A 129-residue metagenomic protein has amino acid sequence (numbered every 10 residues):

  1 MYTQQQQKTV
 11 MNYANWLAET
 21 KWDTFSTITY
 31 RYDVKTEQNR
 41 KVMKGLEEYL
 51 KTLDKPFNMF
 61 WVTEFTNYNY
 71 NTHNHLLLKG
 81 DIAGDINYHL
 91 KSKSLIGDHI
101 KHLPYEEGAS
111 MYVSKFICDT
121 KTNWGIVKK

Functional and structural regions predicted by a protein language model:
M1-T72, G80-K129: Right-hand nucleic-acid polymerase module
H75: An acidic/histidine-cluster motif and surrounding catalytic segment that typifies divalent-metal-assisted enzyme active
